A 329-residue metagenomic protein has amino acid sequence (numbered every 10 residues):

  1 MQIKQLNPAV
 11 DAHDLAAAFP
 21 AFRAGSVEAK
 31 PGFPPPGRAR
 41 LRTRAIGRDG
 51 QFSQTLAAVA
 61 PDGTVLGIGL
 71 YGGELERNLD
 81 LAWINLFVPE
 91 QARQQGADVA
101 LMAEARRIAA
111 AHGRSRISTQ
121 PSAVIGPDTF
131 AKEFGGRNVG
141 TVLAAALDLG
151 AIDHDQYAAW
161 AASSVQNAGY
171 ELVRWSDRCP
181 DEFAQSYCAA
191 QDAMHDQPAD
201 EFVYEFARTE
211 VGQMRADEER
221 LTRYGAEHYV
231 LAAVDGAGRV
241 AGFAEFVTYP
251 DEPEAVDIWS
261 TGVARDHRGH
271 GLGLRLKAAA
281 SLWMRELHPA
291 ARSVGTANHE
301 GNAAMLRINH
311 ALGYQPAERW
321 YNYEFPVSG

Functional and structural regions predicted by a protein language model:
M1-R44, Q51, A57-V59, T64 (+2 more regions): Short amphipathic alpha-helix that is part of the acyltransferase structural core
R44-A57, G67, E219-L231: A short helix-loop-beta-strand connector motif used in the catalytic cores of GNAT acetyltransferases and, in some
T55-A57, T64-G73, W83, V230-A232 (+2 more regions): Conserved beta-strand in the GNAT
I84-L86, I117-P121, I258, V294-N298: Conserved hydrophobic beta-strand within the GNAT/NAT acetyltransferase core sheet that lines the active-site cleft
N85-Q94, V234, S260-G269: A short, internal acetyl-CoA/4′-phosphopantetheine-binding micro-motif in the GNAT/acyltransferase core
E90, Q94, M102-D181, W320-F325: Acyl-donor-binding surface of acyltransferase catalytic domains
Q94-R107, E133, V263, G269-L282: Conserved acetyl-CoA-binding loop-helix of GNAT-fold acetyltransferases
F134-D153, Y229, L282-G329: Active-site/acyl-donor-binding loops of N-acyltransferases
